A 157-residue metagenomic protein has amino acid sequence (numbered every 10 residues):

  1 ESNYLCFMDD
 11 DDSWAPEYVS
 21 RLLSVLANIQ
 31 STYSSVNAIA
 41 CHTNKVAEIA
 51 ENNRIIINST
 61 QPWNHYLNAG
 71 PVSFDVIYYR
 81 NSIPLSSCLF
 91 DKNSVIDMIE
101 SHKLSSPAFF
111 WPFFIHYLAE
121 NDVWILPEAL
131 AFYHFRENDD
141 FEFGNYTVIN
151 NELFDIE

Functional and structural regions predicted by a protein language model:
E1: Glycine-rich, basic loop-to-helix element that forms the pyrophosphate-binding segment of sugar-nucleotide handling
L5: Short aromatic/hydrophobic "clamp" motif used to bind/position activated sugar donors
D9-S13: The conserved acidic donor/metal-binding loop of glycosyltransferases
V19-I56: Conserved donor NDP-sugar-binding/catalytic core segment of glycosyltransferases
W63-E152: Conserved nucleotide-sugar donor-binding catalytic segment
L153-E157: Amphipathic alpha-helices of TPR/Sel1-like and other helical repeat/solenoid scaffolds
